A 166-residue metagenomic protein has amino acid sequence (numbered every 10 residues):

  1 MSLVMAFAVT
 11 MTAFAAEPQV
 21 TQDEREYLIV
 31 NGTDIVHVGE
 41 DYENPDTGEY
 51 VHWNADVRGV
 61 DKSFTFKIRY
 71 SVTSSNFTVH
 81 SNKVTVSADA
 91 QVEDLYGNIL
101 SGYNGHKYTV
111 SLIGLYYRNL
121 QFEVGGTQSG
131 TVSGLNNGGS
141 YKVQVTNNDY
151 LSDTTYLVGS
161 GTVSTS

Functional and structural regions predicted by a protein language model:
M1-S75: N-terminal prepro-regions of secreted/extracellular proteins
M11, V92, N147-L151: Surface-exposed loop/turn motifs at beta-strand-loop junctions within extracellular Ig-like and Fibronectin type III
W53-N104: Short, surface-exposed binding/anchoring microloops in extracellular/periplasmic proteins
V60-K62, S111-E123: Surface-exposed loop/edge segments in extracytoplasmic proteins
V84-V86, G134-L151: Noncatalytic modules at the cell exterior or secretory-pathway interfaces, chiefly beta-strand-rich lectin/adhesion
G97-Y117: Short, surface-exposed beta-strand/strand-loop-strand elements in extracellular ectodomains
H106, Y150-T165: Edge beta-strands of jelly-roll/beta-sandwich modules across compartments, strongly enriched in secreted/luminal
T127-L135: Exposed aromatic-hydrophobic patches
